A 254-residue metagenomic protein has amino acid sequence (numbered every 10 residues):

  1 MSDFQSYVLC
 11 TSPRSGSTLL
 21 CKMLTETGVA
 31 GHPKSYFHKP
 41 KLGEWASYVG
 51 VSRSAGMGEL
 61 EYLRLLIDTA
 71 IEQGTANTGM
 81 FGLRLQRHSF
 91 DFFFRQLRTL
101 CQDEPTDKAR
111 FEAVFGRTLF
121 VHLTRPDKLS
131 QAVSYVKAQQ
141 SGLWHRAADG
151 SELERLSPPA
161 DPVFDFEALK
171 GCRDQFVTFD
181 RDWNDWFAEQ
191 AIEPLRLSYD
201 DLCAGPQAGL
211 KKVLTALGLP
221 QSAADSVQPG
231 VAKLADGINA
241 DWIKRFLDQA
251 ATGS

Functional and structural regions predicted by a protein language model:
M1-G79, A223, G230-G237: PAPS-dependent sulfotransferase catalytic core
S2, S12-P13, T75, C172-F176 (+2 more regions): Aromatic-acidic/polar surface patches that form glycan- and anion
Y7, G31, F81-L83, L119-L123 (+1 more regions): Hydrophobic/aromatic beta-strand patches that form the interior of the parallel beta-sheet core in alpha/beta enzyme
T11-P13, G28, Q86-S89, T124 (+1 more regions): Short, flexible loop/turn elements at secondary-structure junctions
F37-W45, R146-F164, A168-K170, N184-G253: The conserved 3'-phosphoadenosine-5'-phosphosulfate
E72-G74, F111-V114, D185-Q190: Short, conserved catalytic or adaptor-binding loops enriched in Gly and charged residues
G82-N184, Q207-S222: PAPS-dependent sulfotransferase catalytic domain
